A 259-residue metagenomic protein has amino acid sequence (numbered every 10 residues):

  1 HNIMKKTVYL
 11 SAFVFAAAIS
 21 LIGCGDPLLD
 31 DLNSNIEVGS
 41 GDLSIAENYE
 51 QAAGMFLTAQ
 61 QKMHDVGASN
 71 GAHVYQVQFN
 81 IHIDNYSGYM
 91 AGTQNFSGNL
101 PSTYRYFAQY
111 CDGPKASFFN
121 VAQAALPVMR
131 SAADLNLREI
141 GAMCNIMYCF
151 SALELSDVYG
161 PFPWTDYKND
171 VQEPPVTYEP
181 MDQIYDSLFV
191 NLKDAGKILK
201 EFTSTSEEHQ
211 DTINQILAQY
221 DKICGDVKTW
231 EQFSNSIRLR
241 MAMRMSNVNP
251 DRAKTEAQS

Functional and structural regions predicted by a protein language model:
H1-I22: Sec-dependent bacterial lipoprotein signal peptides
H1-I3, S20, Q61, P127 (+1 more regions): Short intrinsically disordered, low-complexity coil segments enriched in acidic
M4, C24-P27, A59, C149 (+1 more regions): Terminal processing/anchoring signals of secreted or surface-associated proteins and related intramolecular
M4, V8-L10, Q51, N136 (+1 more regions): Residues at the start of alpha-helices and the adjacent loop-to-helix junctions
L10-A12, G54, T229: Generic recognition of stable, solvent-exposed alpha-helical segments in well-folded globular domains
I22-G23, G160: Amphipathic, positively biased hydrophobic alpha-helical segments used for protein targeting and membrane insertion
C24-S87, A116: Membrane-proximal, proline-rich intrinsically disordered regions
S87-S259: Structured, solvent-exposed acidic/aromatic patches
